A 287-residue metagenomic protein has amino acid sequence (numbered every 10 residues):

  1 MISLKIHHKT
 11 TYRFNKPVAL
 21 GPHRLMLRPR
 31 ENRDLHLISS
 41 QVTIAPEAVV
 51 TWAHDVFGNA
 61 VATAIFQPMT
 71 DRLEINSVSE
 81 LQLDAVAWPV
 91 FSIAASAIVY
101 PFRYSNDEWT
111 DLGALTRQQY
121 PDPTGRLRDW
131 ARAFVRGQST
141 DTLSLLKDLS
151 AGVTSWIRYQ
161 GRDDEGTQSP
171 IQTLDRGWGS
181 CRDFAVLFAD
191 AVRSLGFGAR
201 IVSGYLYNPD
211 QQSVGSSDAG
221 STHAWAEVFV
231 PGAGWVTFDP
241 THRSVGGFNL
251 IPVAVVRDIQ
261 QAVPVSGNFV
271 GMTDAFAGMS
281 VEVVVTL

Functional and structural regions predicted by a protein language model:
M1-F102: Intrinsically disordered, low-complexity N-terminal segments that are enriched in acidic
I2, H8, G21-H23, S40 (+6 more regions): Structural beta-strand/beta-sheet cores of well-ordered domains, especially the beta-sheet scaffolds that support
Y12, K16, L25, V42 (+17 more regions): Flexible, active-site-adjacent loop/turn segments at secondary-structure boundaries
A19, H23, N32, V49 (+7 more regions): Short capping/connector residues at structural and topological boundaries
R28-R30, A45, V78-E80, F229 (+3 more regions): Structured loops at beta-to-helix junctions and adjacent beta-edge loops in soluble globular domains
E47-H54, I65-P68, Q82-A85, T116-T124 (+4 more regions): Noncatalytic linker/hinge segments flanking ATPase motor cores
I98-G179, L187, L195, R257-I259 (+1 more regions): Secondary-structure boundary elements
A151, D183-G271: Hydrophobic/aromatic-rich core segments of domains that either
